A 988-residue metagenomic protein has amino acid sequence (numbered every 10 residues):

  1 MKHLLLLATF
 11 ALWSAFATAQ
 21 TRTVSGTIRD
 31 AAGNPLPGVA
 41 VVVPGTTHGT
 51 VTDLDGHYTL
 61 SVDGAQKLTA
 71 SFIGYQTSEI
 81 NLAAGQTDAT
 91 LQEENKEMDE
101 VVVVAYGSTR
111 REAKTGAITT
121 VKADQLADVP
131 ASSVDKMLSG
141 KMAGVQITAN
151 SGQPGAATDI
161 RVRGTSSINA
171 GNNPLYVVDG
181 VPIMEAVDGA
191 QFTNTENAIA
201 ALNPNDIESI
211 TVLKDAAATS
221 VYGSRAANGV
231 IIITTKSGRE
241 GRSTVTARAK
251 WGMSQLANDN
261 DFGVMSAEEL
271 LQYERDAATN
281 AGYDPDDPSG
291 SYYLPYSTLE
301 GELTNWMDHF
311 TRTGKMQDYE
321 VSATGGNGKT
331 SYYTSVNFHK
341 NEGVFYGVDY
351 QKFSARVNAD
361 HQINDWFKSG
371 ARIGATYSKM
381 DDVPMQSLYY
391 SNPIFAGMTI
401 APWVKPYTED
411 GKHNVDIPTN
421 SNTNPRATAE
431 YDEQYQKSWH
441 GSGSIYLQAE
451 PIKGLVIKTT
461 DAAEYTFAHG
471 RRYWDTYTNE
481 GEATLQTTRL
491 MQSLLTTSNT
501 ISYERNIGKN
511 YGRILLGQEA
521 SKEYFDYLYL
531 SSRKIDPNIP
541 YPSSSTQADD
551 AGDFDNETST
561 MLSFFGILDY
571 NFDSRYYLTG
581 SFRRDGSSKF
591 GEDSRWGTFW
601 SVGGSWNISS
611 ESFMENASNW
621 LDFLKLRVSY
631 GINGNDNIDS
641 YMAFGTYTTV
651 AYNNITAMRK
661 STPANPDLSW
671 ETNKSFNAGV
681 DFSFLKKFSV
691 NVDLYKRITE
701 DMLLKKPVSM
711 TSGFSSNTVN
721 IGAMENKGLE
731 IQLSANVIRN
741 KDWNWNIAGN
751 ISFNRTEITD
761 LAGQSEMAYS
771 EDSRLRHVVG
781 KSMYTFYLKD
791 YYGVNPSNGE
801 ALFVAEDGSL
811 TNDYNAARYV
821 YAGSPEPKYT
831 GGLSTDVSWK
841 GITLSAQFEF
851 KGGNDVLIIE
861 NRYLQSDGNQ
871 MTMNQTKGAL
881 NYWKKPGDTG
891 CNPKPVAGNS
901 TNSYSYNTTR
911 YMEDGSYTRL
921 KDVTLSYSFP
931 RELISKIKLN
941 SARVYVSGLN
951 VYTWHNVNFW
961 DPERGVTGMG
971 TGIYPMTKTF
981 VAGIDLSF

Functional and structural regions predicted by a protein language model:
M1-R356, H361-N364, K368-G370, G374-T376 (+7 more regions): Short, small/polar-rich motifs associated with maturation and membrane association, primarily at protein termini
K67, Q146, R242-T246, E320 (+23 more regions): Membrane-spanning beta-strand positions in outer-membrane beta-barrel proteins
Q146-N150, S220, S609-A617, L933-S935: Active-site phosphate-binding and catalytic loops of NTP-dependent enzymes
N172-N173, E240-N305, T313, G343-Y350 (+10 more regions): Surface-exposed loop/interface segments of Gram-negative outer-membrane beta-barrel transport/assembly proteins
T235, V321-G325, V357-H361, G443-A449 (+12 more regions): Residues on the lipid-exposed face of transmembrane beta-strands in outer-membrane beta-barrel proteins
A249, V336-E342, L578-S587, N736: Transmembrane beta-strand segments that form the barrel wall of outer-membrane beta-barrel proteins
S322, N746, S824-G852, S905-W954 (+1 more regions): Conserved C-terminal beta-signal and adjacent last beta-strands/turns of outer-membrane beta-barrel proteins
Y350-Q362, R595-S605, A942-Y952: Short secondary-structure subsegments characteristic of cysteine-rich extracellular domains
